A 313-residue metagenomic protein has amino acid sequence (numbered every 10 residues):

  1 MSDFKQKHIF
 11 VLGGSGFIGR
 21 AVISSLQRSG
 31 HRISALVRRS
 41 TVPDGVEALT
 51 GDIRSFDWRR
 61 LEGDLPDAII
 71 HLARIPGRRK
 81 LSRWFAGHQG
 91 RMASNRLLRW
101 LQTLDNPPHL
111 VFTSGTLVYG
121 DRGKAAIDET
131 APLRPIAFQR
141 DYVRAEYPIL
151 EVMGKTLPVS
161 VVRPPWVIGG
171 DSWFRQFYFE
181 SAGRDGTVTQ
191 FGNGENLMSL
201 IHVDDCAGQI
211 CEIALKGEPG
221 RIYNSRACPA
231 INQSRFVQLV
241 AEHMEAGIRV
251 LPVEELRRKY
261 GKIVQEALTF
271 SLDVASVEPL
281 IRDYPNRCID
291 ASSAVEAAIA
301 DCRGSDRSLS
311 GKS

Functional and structural regions predicted by a protein language model:
K7-S29: N-terminal Rossmann NAD(P)H-binding glycine-rich loop of SDR-like oxidoreductase domains
V46-W100: NAD(P)H-binding glycine-rich loop region in Rossmannoid oxidoreductase-like domains and their noncatalytic homologs
N95-A137: Conserved Rossmann-fold NAD(P)-dependent oxidoreductase catalytic core, especially the SDR/UDP-sugar
D121-V161: Catalytic helix-loop patch of NAD(P)-dependent Rossmann-fold dehydrogenases
V143, I168-F179, I213-Y223, P229: Glycine/proline-rich active-site loop of Rossmann-fold NAD(P)-dependent oxidoreductases
E180-I201: A conserved pocket-lining segment of Rossmann-fold NAD(P)-dependent short-chain dehydrogenase/reductase
A207-V264, D306-K312: Mid/C-terminal beta-alpha module of Rossmann-like enzyme folds, strongest in SDR-family dehydrogenases/epimerases
I289-S313: Amphipathic terminal alpha-helices
